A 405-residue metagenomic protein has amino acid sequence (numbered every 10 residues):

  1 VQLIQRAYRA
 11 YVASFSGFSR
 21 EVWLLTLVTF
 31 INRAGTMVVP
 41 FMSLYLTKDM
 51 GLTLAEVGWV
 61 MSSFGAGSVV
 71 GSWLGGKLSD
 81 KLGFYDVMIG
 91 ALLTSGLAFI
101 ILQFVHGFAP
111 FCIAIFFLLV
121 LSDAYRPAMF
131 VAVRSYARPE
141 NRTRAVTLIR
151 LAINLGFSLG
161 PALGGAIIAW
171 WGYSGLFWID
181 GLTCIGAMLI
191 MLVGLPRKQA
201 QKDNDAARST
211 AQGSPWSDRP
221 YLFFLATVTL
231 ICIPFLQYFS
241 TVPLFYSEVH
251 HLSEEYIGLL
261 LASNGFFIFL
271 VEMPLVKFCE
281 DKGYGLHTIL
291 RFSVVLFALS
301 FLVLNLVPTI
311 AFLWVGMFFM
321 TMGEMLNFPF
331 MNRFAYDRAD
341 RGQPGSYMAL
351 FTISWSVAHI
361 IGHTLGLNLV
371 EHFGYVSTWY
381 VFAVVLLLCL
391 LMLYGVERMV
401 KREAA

Functional and structural regions predicted by a protein language model:
Q2-S19, P196-L225: Juxtamembrane intracellular "pre-TM" segments in multi-pass secondary transporters
S19-G65, L222-F223, T227, C232-L260: Helix-loop boundary and gating motifs at the non-cytosolic
M37, G65-V69, W73, F157-S158 (+2 more regions): Residue-level signature of mid-helix packing/kink "hotspots" within the transmembrane helices of 12-pass Major
V70-Q103: Conserved MFS/SLC helix-loop-helix module at the cytosolic interface between two early adjacent transmembrane helices
S72-G83, E272-Y284: Helix-to-loop junctions at the C-terminal end of transmembrane segments in multipass secondary transporters
L93-H106, V295-P308: C-terminal ends and interior cores of transmembrane alpha-helices in multi-pass membrane transporters/permeases
F116-I153: Cytoplasmic helix-loop-helix junction between adjacent transmembrane helices in 12-TM secondary transporters
L176-L192, W379-Y394: Symmetry-related core transmembrane helices of the 12-TM Major Facilitator Superfamily/SLC fold
